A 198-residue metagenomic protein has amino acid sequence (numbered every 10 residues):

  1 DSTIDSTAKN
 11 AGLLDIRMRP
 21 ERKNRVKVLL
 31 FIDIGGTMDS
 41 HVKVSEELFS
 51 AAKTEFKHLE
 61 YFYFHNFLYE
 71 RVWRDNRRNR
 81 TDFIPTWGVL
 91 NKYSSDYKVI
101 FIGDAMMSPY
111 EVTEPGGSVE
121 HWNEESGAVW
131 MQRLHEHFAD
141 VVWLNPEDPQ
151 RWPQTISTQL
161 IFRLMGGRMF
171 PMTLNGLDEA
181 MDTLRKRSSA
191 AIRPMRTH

Functional and structural regions predicted by a protein language model:
D1-K27, E46, T54-F62, R71-D75: Negatively charged sequence features
S2, E60-I100, M106-V112, A128: Von Willebrand factor
A11, R80-F83, E120-E124: A conditional alpha-helix N-cap/helix-loop micro-motif detector
K27-D33: Short hydrophobic beta-strand that contains or immediately precedes a catalytic carboxylate
I34-K43: Short acidic, Gly/Ser-rich segments with clustered Asp/Glu that frequently serve as metal-coordination loops in enzyme
K43-E47, W130-R133: A short acidic, amphipathic alpha-helical/loop segment
A52-D75, V129-P149: A short, conserved beta-to-alpha structural element at the edge of catalytic cores that scaffolds binding
Y93-S95, A105, P109-H198: Von Willebrand factor type A / integrin I
